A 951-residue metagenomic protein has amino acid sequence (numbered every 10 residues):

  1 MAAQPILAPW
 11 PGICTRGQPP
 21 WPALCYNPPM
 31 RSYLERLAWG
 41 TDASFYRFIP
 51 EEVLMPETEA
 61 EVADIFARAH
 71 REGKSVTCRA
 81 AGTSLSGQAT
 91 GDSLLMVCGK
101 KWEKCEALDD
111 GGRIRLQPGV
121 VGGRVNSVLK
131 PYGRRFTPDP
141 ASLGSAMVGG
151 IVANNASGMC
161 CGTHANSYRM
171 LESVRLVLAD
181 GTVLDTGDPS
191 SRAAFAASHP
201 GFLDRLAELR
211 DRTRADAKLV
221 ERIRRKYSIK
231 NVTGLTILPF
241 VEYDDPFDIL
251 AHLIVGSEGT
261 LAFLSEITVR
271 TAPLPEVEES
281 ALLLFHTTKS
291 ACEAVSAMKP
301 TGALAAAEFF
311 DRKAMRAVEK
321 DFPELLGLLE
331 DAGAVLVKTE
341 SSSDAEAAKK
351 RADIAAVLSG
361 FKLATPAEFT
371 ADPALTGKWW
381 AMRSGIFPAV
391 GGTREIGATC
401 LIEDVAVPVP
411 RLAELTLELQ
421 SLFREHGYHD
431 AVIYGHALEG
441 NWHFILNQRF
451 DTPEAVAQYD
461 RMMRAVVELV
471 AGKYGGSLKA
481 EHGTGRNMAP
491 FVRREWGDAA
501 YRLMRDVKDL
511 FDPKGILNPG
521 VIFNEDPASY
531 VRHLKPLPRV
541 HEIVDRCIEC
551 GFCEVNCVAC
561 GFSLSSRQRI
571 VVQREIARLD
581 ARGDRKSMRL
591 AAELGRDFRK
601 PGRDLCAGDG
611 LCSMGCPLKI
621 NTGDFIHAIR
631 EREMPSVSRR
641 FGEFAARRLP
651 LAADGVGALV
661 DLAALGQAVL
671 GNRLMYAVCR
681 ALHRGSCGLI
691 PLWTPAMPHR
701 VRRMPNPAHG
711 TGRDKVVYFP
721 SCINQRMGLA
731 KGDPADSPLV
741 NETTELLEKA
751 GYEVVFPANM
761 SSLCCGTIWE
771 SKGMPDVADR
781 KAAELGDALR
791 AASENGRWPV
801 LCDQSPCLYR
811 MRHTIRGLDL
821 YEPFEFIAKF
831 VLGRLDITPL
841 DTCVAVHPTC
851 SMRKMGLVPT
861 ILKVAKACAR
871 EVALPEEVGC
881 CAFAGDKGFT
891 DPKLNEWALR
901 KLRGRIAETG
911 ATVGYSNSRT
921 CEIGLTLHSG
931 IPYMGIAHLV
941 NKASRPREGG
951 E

Functional and structural regions predicted by a protein language model:
E35-W39, P239-D244, A251-R461, L469 (+2 more regions): C-terminal substrate-recognition/cap domain of FAD-linked oxidoreductases
G40-V76, L94, C98-P140, V152 (+3 more regions): N-terminal glycine-rich flavin-associated loop
L85-S86, L129-S173, L178, K226 (+2 more regions): A gly/ser-rich beta-alpha-beta helix-loop segment of oxidoreductase catalytic cores
A389, P490-R539: Activity-critical C-terminal alpha-helical subdomain
R494, S529-E549, K586-G608: Ferredoxin-like iron-sulfur electron-transfer modules
D512, T622-E951: Iron-sulfur cluster-binding electron-transfer modules in prokaryotic oxidoreductases
I516-V521, F552-I576, L605-R632, R810 (+1 more regions): Iron-sulfur cluster-binding cysteine motifs and their immediate structural context in ferredoxin-like electron-transfer
F523, S529, C560-F598, K619-F644 (+1 more regions): Non-heme iron-sulfur electron-transfer modules
